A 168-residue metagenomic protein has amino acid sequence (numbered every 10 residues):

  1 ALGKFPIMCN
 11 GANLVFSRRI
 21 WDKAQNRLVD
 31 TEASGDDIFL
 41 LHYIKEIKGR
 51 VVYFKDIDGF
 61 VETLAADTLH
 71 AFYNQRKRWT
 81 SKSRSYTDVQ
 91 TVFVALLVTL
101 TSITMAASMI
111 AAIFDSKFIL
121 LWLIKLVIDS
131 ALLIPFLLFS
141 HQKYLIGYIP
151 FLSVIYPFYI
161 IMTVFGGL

Functional and structural regions predicted by a protein language model:
A1, R19-D22, R27-T91: Catalytic donor/gating beta->alpha subdomain of glycosyltransferases that bind UDP-sugars
A1-P6, V164-L168: Low-complexity, charge- and small-residue-enriched intrinsically disordered regions
F5, C9, T31-A33, E62-A65 (+2 more regions): Alpha-helix initiation/capping motif
P6-I20, I38: Short glycine- and hydrophobic/aromatic-rich loop-to-beta-strand nucleating segment in the catalytic cores
C9-N10, W79, Y159: Tryptophan-centric aromatic hotspots in well-structured domains and transmembrane helices
V94-L168: Membrane-embedded multi-pass helical conduit in multi-pass membrane proteins, especially envelope-biosynthetic
